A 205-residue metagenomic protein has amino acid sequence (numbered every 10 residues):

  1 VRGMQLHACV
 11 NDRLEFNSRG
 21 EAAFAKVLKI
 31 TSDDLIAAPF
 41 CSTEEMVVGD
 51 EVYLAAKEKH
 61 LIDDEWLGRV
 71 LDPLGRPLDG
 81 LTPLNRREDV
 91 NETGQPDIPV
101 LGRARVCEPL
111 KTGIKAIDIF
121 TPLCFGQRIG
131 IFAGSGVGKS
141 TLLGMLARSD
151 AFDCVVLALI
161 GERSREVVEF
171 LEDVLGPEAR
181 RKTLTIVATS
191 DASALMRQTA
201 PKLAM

Functional and structural regions predicted by a protein language model:
V1-T112: Acidic-enriched and Gly/Ser
K115-F132, T141-M205: Switch/coupling sub-region of P-loop NTPases
S135: The conserved Walker
G138: Conserved glycine(s) of the Walker
